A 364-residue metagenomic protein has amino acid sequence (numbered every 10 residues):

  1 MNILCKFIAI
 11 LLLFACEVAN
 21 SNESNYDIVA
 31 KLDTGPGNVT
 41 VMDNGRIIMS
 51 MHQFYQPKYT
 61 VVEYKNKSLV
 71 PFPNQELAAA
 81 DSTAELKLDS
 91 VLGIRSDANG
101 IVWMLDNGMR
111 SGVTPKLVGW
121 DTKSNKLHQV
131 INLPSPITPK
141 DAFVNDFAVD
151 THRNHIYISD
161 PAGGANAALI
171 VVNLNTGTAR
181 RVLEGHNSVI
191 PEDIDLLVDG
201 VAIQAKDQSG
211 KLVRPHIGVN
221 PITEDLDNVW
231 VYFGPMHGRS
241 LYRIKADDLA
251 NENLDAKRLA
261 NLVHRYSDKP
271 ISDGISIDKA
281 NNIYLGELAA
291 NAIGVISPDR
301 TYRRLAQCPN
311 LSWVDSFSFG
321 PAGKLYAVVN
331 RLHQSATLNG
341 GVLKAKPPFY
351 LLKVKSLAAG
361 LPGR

Functional and structural regions predicted by a protein language model:
D27-Y59: Beta-strand-rich domains and repeat architectures in extracellular enzymes and scaffolds, especially beta-propellers
L32-N44, S82-I101, L105, P136-H155 (+4 more regions): Beta-rich, blade/repeat-based domains predominating in secreted/periplasmic proteins but also intracellular
I48-L77, W120-K123: Beta-propeller domains
M49-Y55, S96, M104-G112, I158-A162 (+5 more regions): Conserved beta-strand positions in repeat-built beta-propeller and related beta-rich domains
L69-A78, H128-L133, A179-D195, N251-H264 (+2 more regions): Beta-propeller fold detector
S111-A162, A167: Asp-box/WD-like beta-propeller blade repeats and closely related beta-sheet repeat scaffolds
L174-G177, I244-D255, S356-A359: Short loop/turn segments immediately following beta-strands, especially the blade-tip and inter-blade linker loops
S318-R364: Blade-level signature of beta-propeller repeat domains, shared across WD40, Kelch, NHL, RCC1 and BNR/Asp-box propellers
